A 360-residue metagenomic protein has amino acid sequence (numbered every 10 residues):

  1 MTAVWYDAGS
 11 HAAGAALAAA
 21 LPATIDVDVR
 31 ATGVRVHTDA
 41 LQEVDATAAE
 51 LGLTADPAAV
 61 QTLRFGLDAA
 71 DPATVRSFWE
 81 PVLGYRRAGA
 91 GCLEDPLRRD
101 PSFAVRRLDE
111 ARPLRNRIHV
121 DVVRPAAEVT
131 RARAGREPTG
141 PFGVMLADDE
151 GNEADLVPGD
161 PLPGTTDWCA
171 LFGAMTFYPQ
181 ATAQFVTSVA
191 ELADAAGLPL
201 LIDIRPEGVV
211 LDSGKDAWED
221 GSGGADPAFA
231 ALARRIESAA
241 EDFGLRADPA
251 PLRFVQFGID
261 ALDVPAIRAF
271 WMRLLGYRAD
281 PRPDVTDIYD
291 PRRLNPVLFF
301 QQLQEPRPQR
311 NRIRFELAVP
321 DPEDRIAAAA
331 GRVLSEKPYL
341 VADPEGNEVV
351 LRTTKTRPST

Functional and structural regions predicted by a protein language model:
M1-A3: Hydrophobic, proline/glycine-rich low-complexity stretches
W5, D39, T62-A70, E110-T130 (+6 more regions): Vicinal oxygen chelate
D7, P138, L171-F172: Intrinsic disorder
G9-A20, D68-S102, Q184, S188 (+1 more regions): Core segments of cupin and vicinal oxygen chelate
H11-L17, Q42-V44, A73-R76, A126-A132 (+4 more regions): Short, conserved charged micro-motifs
A23-V27, G197-I202, S335: A short linear hydrophobic-aromatic micro-motif
R35-A46, G52-A58, A88-R106, R133-D167 (+3 more regions): Vicinal oxygen chelate
T54-T74, V157-Q180, E241-A266, I313 (+1 more regions): N-terminal beta-strand motif that seeds the catalytic metal site of vicinal oxygen chelate
